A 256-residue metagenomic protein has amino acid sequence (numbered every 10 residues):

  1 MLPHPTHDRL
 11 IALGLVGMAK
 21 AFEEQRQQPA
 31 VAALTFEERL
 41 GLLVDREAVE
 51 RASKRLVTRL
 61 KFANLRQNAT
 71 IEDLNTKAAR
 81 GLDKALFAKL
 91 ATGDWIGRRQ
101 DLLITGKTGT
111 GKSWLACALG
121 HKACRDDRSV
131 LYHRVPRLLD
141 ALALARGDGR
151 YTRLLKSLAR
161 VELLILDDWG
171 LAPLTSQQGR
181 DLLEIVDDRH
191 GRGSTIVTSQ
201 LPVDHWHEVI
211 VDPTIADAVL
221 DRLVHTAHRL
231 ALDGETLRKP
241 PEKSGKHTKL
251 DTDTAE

Functional and structural regions predicted by a protein language model:
H7, I11, L15-Q67: Interdomain "pre-motor" coupling segment immediately N-terminal to P-loop NTPase/helicase cores
D8, E24-Q28, E72-D73, D101-T105 (+1 more regions): Short hinge/gating elements
F22, S129, H133, R137-L163 (+1 more regions): Replace "adjacent to P-loop NTPase cores in ATP/GTP-dependent enzymes" with "adjacent to NTP-binding cores
Q25-P29, K77, A145: Alpha-helix C-capping/helix-to-loop hinge sites
L42, R46, A118-K122, D188 (+1 more regions): Short, residue-level hotspots on alpha-helical faces of the histone-fold and other alpha-helical interaction modules
E50, L56-K89, G97: Clamp-loader machinery-focused feature within the broader ASCE/P-loop NTPase space
L82-R160, H207: Conserved P-loop
